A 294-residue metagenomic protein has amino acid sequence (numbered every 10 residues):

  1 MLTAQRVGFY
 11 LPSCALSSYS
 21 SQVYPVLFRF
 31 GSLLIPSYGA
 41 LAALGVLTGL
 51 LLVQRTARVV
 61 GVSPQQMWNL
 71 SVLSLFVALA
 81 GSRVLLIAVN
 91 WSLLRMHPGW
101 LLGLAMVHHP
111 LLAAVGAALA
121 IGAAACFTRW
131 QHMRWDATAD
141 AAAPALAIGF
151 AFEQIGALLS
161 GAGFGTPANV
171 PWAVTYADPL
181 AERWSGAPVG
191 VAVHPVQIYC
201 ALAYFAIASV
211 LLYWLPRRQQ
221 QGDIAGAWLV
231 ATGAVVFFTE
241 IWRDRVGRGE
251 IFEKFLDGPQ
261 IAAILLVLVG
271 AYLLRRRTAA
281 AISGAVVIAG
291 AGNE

Functional and structural regions predicted by a protein language model:
R6: Cationic, low-complexity basic patches in intrinsically disordered or flexible, solvent-exposed regions
F9-E294: A feature for loop-to-transmembrane-helix boundaries and adjacent hydrophobic helices in multi-pass integral membrane
